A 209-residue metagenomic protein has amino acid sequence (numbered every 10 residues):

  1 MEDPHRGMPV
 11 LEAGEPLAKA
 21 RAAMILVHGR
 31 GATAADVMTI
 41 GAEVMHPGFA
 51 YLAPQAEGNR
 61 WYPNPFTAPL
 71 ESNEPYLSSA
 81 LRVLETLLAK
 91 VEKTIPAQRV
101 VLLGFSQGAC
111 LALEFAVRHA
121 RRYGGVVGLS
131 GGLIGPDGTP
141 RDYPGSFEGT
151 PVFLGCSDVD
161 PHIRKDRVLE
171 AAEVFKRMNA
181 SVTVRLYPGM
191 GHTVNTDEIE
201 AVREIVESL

Functional and structural regions predicted by a protein language model:
E2-A97: Serine-hydrolase catalytic machinery in alpha/beta-hydrolase-like enzymes
V37-I40, T139-P140, R164-V174: Short alpha-helix in the alpha/beta-hydrolase fold that links the catalytic acid
Y62-L70, G131-V152: Flexible "cap/lid" loop of the alpha/beta hydrolase fold
L103-G108, A112: Gly/Ala-rich beta-loop-alpha elbow adjacent to hydrolase catalytic centers
L111-F115, D137: Hydrolases whose catalytic domains are alpha/beta-hydrolase-1, hotdog thioesterase, or metallo-beta-lactamase-like
R121-I134: A conserved short beta-strand
F153-C156, D160: Short beta-strand/loop motif that positions the catalytic acidic residue of the alpha/beta-hydrolase fold
D166-L209: C-terminal catalytic histidine-bearing segment of alpha/beta-hydrolase fold enzymes
